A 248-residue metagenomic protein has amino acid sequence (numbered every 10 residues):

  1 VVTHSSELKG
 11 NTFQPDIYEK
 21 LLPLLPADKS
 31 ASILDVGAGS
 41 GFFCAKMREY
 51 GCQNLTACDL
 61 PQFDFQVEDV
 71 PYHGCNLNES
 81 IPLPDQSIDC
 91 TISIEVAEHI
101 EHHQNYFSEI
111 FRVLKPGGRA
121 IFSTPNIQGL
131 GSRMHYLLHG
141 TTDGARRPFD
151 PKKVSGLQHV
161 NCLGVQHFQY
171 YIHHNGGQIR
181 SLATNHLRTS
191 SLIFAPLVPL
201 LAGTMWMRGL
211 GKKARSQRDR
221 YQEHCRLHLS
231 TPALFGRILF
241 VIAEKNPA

Functional and structural regions predicted by a protein language model:
V1-P84, C90-I94, Q104-F107, C162 (+5 more regions): Conserved N-terminal segment of class I S-adenosyl-L-methionine
P26, E101, K115: Short conserved AdoMet
E68-V70, S132-Y136, S191-L197: Short aromatic-enriched loop/helix-cap "lid" or pocket-rim segments at secondary-structure transitions that line
E95-H99: A short His-aromatic
Q104-R119: A short glycine-rich, Lys/Arg-flanked "PGG" loop and its adjoining helix->strand segment in the class I
I121-R146: Conserved class I S-adenosyl-L-methionine
G144-H167: Acceptor-substrate binding/catalytic loop of class I
V165-A183: A SAM-dependent methyltransferase catalytic signature shared across enzymes that methylate proteins
